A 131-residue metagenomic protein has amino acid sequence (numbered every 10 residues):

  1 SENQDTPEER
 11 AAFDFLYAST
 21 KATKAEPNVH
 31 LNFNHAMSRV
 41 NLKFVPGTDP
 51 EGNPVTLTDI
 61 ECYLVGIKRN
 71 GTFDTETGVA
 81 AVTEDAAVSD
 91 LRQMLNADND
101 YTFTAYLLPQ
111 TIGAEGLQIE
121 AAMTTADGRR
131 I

Functional and structural regions predicted by a protein language model:
S1-T56, A87-D127: Short, low-hydrophobicity acidic/polar segments
P50-A86: Short, ordered, surface-exposed loop/turn motifs in non-cytosolic proteins
R129-I131: Edge beta-strands of extracellular beta-sandwich domains
